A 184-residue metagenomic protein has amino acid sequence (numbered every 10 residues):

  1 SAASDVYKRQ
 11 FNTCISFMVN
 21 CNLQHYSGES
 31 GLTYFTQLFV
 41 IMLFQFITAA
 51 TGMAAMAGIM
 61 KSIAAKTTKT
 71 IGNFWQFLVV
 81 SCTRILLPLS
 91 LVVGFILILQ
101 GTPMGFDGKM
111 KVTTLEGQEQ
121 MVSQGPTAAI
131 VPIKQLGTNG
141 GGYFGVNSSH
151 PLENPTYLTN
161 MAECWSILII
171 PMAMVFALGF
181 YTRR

Functional and structural regions predicted by a protein language model:
S1, G108-T113: Helix-loop-helix hairpins and the membrane-proximal interhelical loops of multi-pass alpha-helical transport proteins
A2-Y7: Short, small-residue-biased leader/transition segments that mark boundaries at the very start of proteins
K8-F11, M56, T68, P126-A129 (+1 more regions): Alpha-helix initiation and N-capping motif
R9-M18, L23-G31: Long, highly hydrophobic alpha-helical transmembrane signal-anchor segments
N12, G52, M60, A64 (+2 more regions): Generic structural signal for short, flexible, solvent-exposed coil/loop and linker residues
S16-V19, H25, I96-L97, G101 (+2 more regions): Membrane-embedded translocation segments of transport machinery
L32-F106, Y157-R184: A conserved hydrophobic secondary-structure block that centers on an alpha-helix together with its immediately flanking
